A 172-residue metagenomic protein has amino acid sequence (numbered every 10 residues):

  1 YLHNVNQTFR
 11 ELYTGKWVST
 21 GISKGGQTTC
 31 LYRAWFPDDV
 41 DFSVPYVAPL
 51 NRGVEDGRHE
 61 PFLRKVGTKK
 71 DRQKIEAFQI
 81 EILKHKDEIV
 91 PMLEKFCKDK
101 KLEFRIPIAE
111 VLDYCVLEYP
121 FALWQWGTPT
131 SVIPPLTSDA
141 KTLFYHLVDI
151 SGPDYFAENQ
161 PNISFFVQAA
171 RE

Functional and structural regions predicted by a protein language model:
Y1, Q27, D41: Conserved acidic functional residues
Y1-E11: Alpha/beta-hydrolase active-site loop
E11-S23: Alpha/beta-hydrolase fold nucleophile elbow
Y13, P37-D38: Proline-centered flexible-loop/turn and helix-kink motifs
G21-L31: Glycine-rich nucleophile elbow surrounding the catalytic serine of serine-hydrolase chemistry
D38-I106, D113-E118: A catalytic-pocket lid/entrance helix-loop region that shapes and gates access to the active site across common
C97-E172: Alpha/beta-hydrolase fold active-site neighborhood
